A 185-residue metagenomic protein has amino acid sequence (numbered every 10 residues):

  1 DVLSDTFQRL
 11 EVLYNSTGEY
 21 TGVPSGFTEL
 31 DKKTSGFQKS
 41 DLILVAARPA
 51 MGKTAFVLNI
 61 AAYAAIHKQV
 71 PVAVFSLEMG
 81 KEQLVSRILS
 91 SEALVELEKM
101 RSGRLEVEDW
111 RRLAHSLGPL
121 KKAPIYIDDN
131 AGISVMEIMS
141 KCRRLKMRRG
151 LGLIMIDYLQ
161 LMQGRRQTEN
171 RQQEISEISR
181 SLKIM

Functional and structural regions predicted by a protein language model:
D1-K39, V95, D109-R111, H115-P124 (+2 more regions): Core recognition of P-loop NTPase motor domains used across DNA-transaction enzymes
K32, Y63-G150, G164-Q167: Cytosolic-facing regulatory segments adjacent to core modules
Q38-I43, V70: Pre-Walker A (Motif I) flank of P-loop NTPase domains
A47: The Walker A (P-loop) glycine that initiates the GxxxxGKT/S ATP-binding motif of P-loop NTPases
A50: Walker A (P-loop) phosphate-binding loop of P-loop NTPases
K53: Conserved lysine of the Walker
Y63-I66, E174-M185: Substrate-engagement module of ASCE P-loop NTPases
